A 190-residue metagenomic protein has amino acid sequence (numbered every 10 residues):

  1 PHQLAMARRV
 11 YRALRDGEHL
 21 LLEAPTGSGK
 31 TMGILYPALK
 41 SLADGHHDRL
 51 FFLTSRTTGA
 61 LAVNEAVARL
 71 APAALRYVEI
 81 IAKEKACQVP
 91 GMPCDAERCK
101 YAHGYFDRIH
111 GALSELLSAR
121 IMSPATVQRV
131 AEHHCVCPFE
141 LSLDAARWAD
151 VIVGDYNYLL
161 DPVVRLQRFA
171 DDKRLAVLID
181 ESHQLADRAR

Functional and structural regions predicted by a protein language model:
P1-L22: Conserved pre-motif I regulatory segment
D16-L20, S41-L50: Short, surface-exposed connector motifs at secondary-structure boundaries
D16-Y36: Walker A/P-loop
L20, F51, V78, A176-L178: Hydrophobic/aromatic beta-strand patches that form the interior of the parallel beta-sheet core in alpha/beta enzyme
I34, A38, V63-N64: N-terminal entry segment of cytoskeletal motor ATPase domains
K40, E65, H134-V151, Y156-R190: Signature of the SF2 helicase/ATPase Hel1-core->accessory helical subdomain module
H46-I152, L160: A substrate-engagement module of RecA-like helicase motors
